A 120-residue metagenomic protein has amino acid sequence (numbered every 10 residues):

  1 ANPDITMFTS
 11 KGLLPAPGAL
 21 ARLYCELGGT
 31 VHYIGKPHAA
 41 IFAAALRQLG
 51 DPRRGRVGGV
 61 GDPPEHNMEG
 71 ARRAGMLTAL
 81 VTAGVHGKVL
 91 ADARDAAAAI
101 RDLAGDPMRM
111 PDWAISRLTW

Functional and structural regions predicted by a protein language model:
A1-W120: Asp-based, Mg2+/Mn2+-dependent phosphohydrolase catalytic module
